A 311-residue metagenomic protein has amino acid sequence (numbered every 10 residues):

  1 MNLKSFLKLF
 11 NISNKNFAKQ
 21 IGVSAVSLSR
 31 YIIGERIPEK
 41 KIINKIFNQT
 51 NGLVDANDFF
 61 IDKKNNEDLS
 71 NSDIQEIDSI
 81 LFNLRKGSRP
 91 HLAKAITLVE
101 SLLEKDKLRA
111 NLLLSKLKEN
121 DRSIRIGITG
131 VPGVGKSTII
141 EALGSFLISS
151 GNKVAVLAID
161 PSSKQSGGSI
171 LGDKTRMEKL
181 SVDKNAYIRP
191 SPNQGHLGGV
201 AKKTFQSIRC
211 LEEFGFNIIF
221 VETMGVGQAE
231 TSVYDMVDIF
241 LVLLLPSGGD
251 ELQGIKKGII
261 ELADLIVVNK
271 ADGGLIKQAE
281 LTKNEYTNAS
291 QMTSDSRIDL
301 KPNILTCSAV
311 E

Functional and structural regions predicted by a protein language model:
M1-Q20, A56-N57, S72: A short, Lys/Arg-rich alpha-helix, primarily the initiator
L3, N14, A25, K40-I43: Helix-turn-helix DNA-binding elements, focusing on the entry/boundary residues of the two helices that contact DNA
G22-I37: Recognition helix of helix-turn-helix/homeodomain-like DNA-binding domains that insert into the DNA major groove
R30, N48, D55-I74: Short, charged recognition helix plus adjacent turn of helix-turn-helix-like nucleic-acid-binding domains
E35-N48: Short, basic-rich loop-to-helix N-cap that marks the start of a DNA-contacting helix
E76-I126, V134, L143-A229, M236-V242 (+1 more regions): Nucleotide-state-sensitive switch-loop elements of NTP-binding domains
I139: Hydrophobic positions on the alpha1 helix immediately C-terminal to the Walker A/P-loop
A271-E311: Canonical P-loop GTPase G-domain recognition
